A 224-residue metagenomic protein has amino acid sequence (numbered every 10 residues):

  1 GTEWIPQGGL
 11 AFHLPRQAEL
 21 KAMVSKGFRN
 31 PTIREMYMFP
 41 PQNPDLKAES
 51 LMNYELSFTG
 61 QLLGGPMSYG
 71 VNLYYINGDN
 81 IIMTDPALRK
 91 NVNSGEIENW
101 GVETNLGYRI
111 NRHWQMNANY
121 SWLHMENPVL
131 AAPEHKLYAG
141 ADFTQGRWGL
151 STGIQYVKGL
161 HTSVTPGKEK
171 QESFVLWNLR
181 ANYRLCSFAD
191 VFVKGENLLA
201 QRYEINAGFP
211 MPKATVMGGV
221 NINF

Functional and structural regions predicted by a protein language model:
G1-I5, G27, E126-A132, Q171 (+1 more regions): Solvent-exposed loop/turn segments connecting transmembrane beta-strands in outer-membrane beta-barrel proteins
G1-P15, N30: Signature of Gram-negative outer-membrane beta-barrel scaffolds
T2-W4, S50-Y54, E96-W100, P133-L137 (+2 more regions): Residues that define the transmembrane beta-barrel architecture of outer-membrane proteins
G8-F12, L56-G60, T104-Y108, A139-F143 (+3 more regions): Residues on the lipid-exposed face of transmembrane beta-strands in outer-membrane beta-barrel proteins
H13, E19-M23, A48-W100, G107-R109 (+1 more regions): Membrane-embedded beta-barrel scaffold of Gram-negative outer-membrane proteins
M38-P44, A87-N93, G101-E103, H124-P128 (+3 more regions): Extracellular loop and loop/strand-boundary signature of outer-membrane beta-barrel proteins
G70-N77, V92-T162, R184-D190, L199: Gram-negative outer-membrane beta-barrel transporters
D79, T84, M116, Y156-S163 (+1 more regions): C-terminal beta-signal and adjacent terminal beta-strands/loops of Gram-negative outer-membrane beta-barrel proteins
